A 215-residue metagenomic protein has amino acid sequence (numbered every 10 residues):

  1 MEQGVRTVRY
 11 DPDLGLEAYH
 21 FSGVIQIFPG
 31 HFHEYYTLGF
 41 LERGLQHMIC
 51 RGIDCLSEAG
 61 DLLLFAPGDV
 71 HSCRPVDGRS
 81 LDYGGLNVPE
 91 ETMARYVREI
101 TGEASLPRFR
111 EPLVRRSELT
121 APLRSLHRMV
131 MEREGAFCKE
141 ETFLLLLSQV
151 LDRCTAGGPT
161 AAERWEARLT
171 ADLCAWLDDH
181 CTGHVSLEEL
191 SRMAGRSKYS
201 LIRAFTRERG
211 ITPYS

Functional and structural regions predicted by a protein language model:
E2-S105, R128, E132-G135: N-terminal regulatory/effector-sensing and dimerization cores that precede helix-turn-helix DNA-binding domains
L41, L177-H180: Short helix-to-turn junction characteristic of helix-turn-helix DNA-binding domains, especially the helix
Q46, G135, T155, T182-G183: Generic structural signal for secondary-structure transition and capping sites
S72-V76, R153-C154, T206-R207: Sigma70-family region 2
E99-T160, A175: Amphipathic alpha-helical segments enriched in hydrophobic/aromatic residues interleaved with Lys/Arg
T155-A161, I202, R209: Short, Lys/Arg-enriched N-terminal segment that forms or immediately precedes the first helix of a structured domain
W165-L173, R209: N-terminal positioning helix adjacent to the helix-turn-helix/winged-helix DNA-binding module
D178, H184-S215: Basic/polar phosphate-binding segments, predominantly the helix-turn-helix DNA-binding elements of transcriptional
